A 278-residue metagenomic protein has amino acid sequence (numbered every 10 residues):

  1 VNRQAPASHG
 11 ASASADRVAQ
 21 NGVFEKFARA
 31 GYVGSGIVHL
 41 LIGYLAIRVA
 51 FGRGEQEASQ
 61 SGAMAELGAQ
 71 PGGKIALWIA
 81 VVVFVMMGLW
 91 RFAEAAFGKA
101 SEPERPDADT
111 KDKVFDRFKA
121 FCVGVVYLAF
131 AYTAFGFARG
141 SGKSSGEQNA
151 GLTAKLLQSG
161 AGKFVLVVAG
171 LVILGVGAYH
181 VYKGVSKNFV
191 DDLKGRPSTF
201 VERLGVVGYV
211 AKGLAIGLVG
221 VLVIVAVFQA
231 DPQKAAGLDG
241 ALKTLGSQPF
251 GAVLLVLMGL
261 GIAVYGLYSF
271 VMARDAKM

Functional and structural regions predicted by a protein language model:
V1-E25: Short, Lys/Arg-rich, polar N-terminal cytosolic tail immediately upstream of the first transmembrane signal-anchor
N2-G10, I37-A63, A93-D116, A120 (+5 more regions): Extended intrinsically disordered, low-complexity coil regions enriched in Ser, Thr, Gly, Ala and often Pro
V18-G34, V114-F115: Cytosolic juxtamembrane helix and N-cap/initiation of the first transmembrane helix
G22-V23, L41, L45, G68-S186 (+1 more regions): Hydrophobic, ordered structural segments
A58-A69, L152-L156, P232-V253: Short, membrane-exposed interhelical loops at transmembrane-helix boundaries
P71-G72, S159-G162, V207, L245-M258: Individual transmembrane alpha-helices with interfacial aromatic-anchor signatures
G124, Y209-G213: Select subsegments of transmembrane alpha-helices in polytopic membrane proteins, especially boundary-proximal
L254-L255, G259-M278: C-terminal accessory extensions/subdomains outside the catalytic/core fold
